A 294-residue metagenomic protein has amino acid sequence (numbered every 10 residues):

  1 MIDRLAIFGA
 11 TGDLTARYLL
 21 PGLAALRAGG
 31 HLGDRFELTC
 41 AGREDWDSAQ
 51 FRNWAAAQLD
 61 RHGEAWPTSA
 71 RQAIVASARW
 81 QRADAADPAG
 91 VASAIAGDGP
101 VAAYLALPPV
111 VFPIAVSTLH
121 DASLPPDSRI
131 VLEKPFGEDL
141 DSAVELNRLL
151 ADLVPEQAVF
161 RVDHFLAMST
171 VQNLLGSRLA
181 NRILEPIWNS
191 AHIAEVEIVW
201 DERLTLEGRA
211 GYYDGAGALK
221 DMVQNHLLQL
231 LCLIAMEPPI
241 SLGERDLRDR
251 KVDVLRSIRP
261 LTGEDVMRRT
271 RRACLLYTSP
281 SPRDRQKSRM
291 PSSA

Functional and structural regions predicted by a protein language model:
M1-V131, F136-S279, R283-R285: Secretory/organelle targeting and membrane-embedding segments
P282-D284, S288-A294: Positively charged, low-complexity/disordered segments
